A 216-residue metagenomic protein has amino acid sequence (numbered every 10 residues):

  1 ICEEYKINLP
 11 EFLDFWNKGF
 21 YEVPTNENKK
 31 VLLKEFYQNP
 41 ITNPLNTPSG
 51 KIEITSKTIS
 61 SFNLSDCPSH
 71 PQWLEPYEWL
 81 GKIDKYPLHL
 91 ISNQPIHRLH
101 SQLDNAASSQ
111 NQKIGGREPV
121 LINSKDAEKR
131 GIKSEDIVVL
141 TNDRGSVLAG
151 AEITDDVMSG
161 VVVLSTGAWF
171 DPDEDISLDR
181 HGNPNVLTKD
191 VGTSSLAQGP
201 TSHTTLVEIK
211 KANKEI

Functional and structural regions predicted by a protein language model:
I1-F20, S101, A106-L121, K125-I216: Long, contiguous, secondary-structure-rich segments that constitute the structural scaffold of globular domains
I1-S108: Long, low-complexity segments enriched in small/aliphatic residues
